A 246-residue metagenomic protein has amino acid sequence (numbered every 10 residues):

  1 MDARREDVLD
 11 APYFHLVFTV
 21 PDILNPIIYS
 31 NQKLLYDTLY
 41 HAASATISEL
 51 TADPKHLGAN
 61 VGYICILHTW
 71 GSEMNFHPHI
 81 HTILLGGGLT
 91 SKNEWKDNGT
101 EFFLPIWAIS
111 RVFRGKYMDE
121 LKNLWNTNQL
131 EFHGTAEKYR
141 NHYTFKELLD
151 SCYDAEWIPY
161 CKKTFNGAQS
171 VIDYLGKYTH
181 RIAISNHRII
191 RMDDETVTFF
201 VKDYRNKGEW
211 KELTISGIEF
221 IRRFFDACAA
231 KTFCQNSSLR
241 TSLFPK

Functional and structural regions predicted by a protein language model:
M1-K246: Beta->alpha loop/short-helix hinge microenvironment recognizer with preference for catalytic Tyr/His contexts
